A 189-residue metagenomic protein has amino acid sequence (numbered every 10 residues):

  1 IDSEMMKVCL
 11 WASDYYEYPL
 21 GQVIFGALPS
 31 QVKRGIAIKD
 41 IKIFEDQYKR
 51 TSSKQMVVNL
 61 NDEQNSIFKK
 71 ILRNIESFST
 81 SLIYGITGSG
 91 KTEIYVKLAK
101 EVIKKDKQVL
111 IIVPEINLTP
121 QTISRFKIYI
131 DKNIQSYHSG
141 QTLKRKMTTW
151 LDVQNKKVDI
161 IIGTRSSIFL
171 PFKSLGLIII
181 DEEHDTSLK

Functional and structural regions predicted by a protein language model:
I1-T164, I168-K189: Accessory, non-ATPase domains that flank or precede helicase/AAA+ motor cores in DNA-metabolism machines
